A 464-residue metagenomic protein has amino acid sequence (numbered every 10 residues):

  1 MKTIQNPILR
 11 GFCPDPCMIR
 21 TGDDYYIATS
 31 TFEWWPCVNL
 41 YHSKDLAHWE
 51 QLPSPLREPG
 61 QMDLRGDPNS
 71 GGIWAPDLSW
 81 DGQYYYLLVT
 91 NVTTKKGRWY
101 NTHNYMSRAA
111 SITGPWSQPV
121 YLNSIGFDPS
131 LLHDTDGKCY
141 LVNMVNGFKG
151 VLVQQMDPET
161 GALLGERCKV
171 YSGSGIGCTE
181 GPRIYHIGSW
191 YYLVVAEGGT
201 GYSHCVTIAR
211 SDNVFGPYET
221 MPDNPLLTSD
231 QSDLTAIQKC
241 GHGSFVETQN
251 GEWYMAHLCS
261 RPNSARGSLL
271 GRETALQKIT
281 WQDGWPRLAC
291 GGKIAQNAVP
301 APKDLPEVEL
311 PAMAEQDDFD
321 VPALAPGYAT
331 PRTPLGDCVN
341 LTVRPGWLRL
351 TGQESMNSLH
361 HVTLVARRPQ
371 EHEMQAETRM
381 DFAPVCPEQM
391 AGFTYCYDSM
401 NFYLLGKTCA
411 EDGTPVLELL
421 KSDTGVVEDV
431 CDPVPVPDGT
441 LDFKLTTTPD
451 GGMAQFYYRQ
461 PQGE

Functional and structural regions predicted by a protein language model:
M1-E464: Carbohydrate-active catalytic/glycan-binding domains of CAZyme proteins, especially the secreted or lumenal ectodomains
